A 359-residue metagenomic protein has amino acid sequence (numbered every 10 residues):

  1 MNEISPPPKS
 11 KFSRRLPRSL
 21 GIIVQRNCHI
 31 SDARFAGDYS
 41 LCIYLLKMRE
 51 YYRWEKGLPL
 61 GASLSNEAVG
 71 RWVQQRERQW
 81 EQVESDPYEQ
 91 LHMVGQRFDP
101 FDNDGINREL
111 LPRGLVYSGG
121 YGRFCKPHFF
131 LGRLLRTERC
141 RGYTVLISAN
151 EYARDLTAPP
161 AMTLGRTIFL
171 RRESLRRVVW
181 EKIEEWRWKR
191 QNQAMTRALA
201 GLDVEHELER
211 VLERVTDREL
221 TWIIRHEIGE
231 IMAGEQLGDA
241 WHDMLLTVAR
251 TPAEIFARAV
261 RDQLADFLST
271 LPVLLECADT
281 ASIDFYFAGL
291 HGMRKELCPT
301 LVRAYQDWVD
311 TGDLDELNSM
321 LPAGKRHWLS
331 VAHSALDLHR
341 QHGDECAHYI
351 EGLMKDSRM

Functional and structural regions predicted by a protein language model:
M1-R136, E207, M359: N-terminal low-structure segments adjacent to metalloprotease catalytic domains across cellular compartments
E3-S13, A233-D262: Post-HEXXH active-site segment of zinc metalloproteases
G37, L58, S65-G70, Q74 (+2 more regions): Long, well-structured alpha-helical subdomains associated with metal-dependent extracellular/ecto-lumenal hydrolases
G120-P159: Nucleotide/phosphate-binding site architecture used for ATP/NTP-dependent chemistry
N150-D217: Active-site scaffold of zinc-dependent metalloenzymes
R210-W222, T251-A259: Short, charged/polar micro-motifs that form catalytic or ligand-binding hotspots
R218-E235: Active-site recognition of the HExxH zinc-binding catalytic motif
V248-F285: Post-HExxH zinc-binding segment in Zn-dependent metallohydrolases
